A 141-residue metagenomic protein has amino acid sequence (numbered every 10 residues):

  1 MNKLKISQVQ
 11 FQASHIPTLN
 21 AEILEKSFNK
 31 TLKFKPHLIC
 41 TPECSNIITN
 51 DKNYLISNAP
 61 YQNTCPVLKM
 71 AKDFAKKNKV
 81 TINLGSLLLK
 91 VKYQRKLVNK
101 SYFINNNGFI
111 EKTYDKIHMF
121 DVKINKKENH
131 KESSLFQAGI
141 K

Functional and structural regions predicted by a protein language model:
M1-Q12: Short beta-strand segments enriched in small/hydrophobic residues
F11, L87, M119: Residues that form or immediately flank small-molecule/cofactor binding pockets and catalytic motifs
Q12-T18: Acidic/histidine-rich helix-loop elements that form or flank divalent-metal/phosphate-binding sites at the catalytic
P17, N29-N107, E111-T113: Cys-nucleophile CN-hydrolase/nitrilase-fold catalytic domain and related Cys-dependent amidase chemistry that acts on
E22-N29: Short catalytic helix/loop segments, enriched in acidic residues and glycine and frequently bearing histidine
K92-K141: Active-site catalytic loop in hydrolytic enzyme cores
